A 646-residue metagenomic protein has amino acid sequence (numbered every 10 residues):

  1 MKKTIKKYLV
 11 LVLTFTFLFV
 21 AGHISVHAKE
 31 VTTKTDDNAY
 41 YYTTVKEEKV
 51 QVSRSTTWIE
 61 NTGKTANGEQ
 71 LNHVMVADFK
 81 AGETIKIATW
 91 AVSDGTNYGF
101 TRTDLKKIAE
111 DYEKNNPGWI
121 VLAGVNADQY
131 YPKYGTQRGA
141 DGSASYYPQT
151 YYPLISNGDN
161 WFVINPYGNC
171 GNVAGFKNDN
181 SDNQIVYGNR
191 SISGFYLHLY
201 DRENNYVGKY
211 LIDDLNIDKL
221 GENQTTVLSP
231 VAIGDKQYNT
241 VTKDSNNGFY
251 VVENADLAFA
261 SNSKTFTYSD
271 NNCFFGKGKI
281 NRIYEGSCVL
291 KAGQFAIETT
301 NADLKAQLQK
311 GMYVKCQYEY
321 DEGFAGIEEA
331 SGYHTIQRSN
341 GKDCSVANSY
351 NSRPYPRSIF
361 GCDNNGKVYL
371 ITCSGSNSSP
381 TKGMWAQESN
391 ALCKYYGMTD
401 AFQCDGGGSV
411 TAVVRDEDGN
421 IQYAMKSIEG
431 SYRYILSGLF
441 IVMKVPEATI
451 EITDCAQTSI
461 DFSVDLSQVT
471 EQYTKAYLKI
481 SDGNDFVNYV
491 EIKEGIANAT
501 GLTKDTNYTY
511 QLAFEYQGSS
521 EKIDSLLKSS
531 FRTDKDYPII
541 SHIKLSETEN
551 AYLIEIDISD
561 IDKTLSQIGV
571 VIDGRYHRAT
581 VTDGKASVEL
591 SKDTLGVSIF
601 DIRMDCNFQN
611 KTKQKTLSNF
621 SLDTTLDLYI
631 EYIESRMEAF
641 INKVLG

Functional and structural regions predicted by a protein language model:
F19-T32: Sec-dependent signal peptide cleavage junction
K29-C273: Zymogen propeptides
T65, Y134-G168, A330, H334-T399 (+2 more regions): Conserved, well-ordered active-site substructure
P446-T470, L526-Y552: Pro/Thr/Ser/Gly-rich low-complexity, intrinsically disordered linker/stalk tracts
S467-I480, S559-I572: Solvent-exposed loop/turn segments flanking beta-strands in beta-repeat/beta-sandwich domains
A499-K504, V588-D593: Short, flexible loop/turn segments at beta-strand junctions in immunoglobulin-like and fibronectin type III
Y510, V597-F600: Hydrophobic beta-strand segments within extracellular beta-sandwich modules
S519-K535, Q609-F620: Extracellular fibronectin type III
